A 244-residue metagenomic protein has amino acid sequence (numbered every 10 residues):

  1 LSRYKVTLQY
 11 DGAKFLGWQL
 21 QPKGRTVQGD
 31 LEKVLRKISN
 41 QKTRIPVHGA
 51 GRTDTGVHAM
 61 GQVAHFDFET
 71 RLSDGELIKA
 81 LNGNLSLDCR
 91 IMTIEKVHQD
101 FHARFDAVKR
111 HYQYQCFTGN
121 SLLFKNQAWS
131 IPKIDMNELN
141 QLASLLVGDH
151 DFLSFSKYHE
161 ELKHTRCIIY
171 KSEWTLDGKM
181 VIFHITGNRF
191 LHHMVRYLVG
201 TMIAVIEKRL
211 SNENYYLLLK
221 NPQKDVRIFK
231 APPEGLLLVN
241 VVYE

Functional and structural regions predicted by a protein language model:
L1-E244: Structured-RNA-binding interfaces characteristic of tRNA pseudouridine synthases
